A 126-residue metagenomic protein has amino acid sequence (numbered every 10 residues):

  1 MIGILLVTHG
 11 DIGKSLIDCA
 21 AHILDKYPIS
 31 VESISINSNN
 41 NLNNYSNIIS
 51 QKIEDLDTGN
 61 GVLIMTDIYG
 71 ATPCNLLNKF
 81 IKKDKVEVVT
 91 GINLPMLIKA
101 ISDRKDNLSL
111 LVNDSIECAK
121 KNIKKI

Functional and structural regions predicted by a protein language model:
I2-L63, I68-I126: N-terminal loops that bind phosphate or other acidic moieties and the adjacent beta-alpha structural core
